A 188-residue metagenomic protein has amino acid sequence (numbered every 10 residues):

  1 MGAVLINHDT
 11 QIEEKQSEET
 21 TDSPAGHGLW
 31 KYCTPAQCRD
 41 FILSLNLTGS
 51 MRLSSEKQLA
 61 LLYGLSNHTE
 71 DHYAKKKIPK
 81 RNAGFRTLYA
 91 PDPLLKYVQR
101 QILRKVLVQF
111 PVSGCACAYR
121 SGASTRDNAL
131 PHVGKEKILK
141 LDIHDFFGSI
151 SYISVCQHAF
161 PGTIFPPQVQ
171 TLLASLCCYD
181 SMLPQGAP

Functional and structural regions predicted by a protein language model:
M1-A74, P79: Non-catalytic, polymerase-adjacent accessory regions of viral genome-replication enzymes
L47-L61, R86, P93-L95, R104-L107 (+2 more regions): Nucleotide/phosphate-binding site architecture used for ATP/NTP-dependent chemistry
T48, L65-S66, S113, I164-P166: Short coil/loop linkers at secondary-structure junctions
K57, K96-R100, I153, T171: Non-catalytic, well-ordered alpha-helical scaffold segments
K76-Q99, C117-A118, K140, L176-P188: Short, conserved non-catalytic motifs in the polymerase core
L95-L141, D145: Active-site-proximal segment of RNA-dependent polymerases
P131-P188: Conserved polymerase palm-domain catalytic core
